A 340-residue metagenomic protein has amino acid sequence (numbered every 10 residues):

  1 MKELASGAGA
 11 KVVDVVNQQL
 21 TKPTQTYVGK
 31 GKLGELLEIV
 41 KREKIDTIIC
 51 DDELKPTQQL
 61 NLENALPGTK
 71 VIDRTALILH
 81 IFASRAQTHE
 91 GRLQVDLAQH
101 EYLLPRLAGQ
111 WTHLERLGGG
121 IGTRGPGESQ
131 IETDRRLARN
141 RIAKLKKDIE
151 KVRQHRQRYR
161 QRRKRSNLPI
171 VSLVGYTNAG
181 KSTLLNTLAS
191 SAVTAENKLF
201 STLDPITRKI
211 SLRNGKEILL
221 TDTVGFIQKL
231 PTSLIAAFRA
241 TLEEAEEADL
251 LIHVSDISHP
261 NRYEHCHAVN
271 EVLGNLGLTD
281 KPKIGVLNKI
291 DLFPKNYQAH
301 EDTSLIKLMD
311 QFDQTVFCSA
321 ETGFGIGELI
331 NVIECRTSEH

Functional and structural regions predicted by a protein language model:
M1, I48, H100, A138 (+7 more regions): Residue-level signature of catalytic and energy-coupling elements of molecular machines, predominantly ATP/GTP-dependent
K2-I170: Conserved P-loop NTPase architecture
K2-S6, L37-R42, L54-N64, T69 (+2 more regions): Conserved C-terminal guanine-recognition region of P-loop GTPase G domains, centered on the G4
V16, L203, I210, V316-S319: Hydrophobic residues at beta-strand termini and immediately following loops that shape nucleotide-binding pockets
Q19-T21, E53-P56, A76-L79, V224-I227 (+3 more regions): Conserved nucleotide-binding/hydrolysis micro-motifs of P-loop NTPases
K22-T26, R85-H89, Q130, A192-T194 (+2 more regions): Flexible beta-alpha connector loops of hexameric P-loop NTPases
P67-G119, P126, T279-I284, D291-H340: Canonical P-loop GTPase G-domain recognition
H113-I235, L242-E246: Conserved G1/Walker A P-loop phosphate-binding module
